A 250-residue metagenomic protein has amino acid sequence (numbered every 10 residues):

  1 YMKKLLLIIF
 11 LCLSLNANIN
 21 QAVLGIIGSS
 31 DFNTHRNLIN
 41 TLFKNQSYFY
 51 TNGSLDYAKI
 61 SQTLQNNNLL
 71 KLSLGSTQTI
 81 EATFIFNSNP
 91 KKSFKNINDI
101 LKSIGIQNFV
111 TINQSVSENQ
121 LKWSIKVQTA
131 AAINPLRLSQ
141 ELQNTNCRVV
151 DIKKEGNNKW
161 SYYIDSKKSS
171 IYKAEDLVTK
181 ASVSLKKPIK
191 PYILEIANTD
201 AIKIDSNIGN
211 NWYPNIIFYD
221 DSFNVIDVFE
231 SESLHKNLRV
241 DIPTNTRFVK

Functional and structural regions predicted by a protein language model:
K4-S14: Sec-dependent N-terminal signal peptides
N18-I133, R137: Eukaryotic non-catalytic protein-interaction modules, chiefly N-terminal intrinsically disordered
Q120-V149, N157-W160, N198-K203, D241-K250: Noncatalytic modules at the cell exterior or secretory-pathway interfaces, chiefly beta-strand-rich lectin/adhesion
R148-K187: Non-catalytic extracellular/lumenal accessory regions of secreted precursors
K180-A197, N237-R239: Non-catalytic, beta-strand-enriched accessory regions in extracellular/secretory proteins and membrane protein
I196, D205-G209: Non-cytosolic beta-sheet module surface loops
N210-V225: Short, surface-exposed beta-strand/strand-loop-strand elements in extracellular ectodomains
V225-K250: Noncatalytic accessory or regulatory domains flanking protease catalytic cores in secreted, cell-surface, and selected
